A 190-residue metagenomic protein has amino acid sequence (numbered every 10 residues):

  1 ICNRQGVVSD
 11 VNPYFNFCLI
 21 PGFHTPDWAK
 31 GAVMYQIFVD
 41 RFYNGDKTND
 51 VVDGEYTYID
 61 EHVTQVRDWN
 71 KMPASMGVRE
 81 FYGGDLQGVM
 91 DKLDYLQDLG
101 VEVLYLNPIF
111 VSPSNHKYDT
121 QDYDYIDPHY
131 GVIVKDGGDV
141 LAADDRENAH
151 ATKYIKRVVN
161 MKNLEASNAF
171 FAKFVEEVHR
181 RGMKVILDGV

Functional and structural regions predicted by a protein language model:
I1: Short, aromatic- and glycine-rich surface loops/edge beta-strands on solvent-exposed regions
V8-V190: Acidic/aromatic-lined carbohydrate-recognition and catalytic surfaces of CAZymes acting on diverse glycans
